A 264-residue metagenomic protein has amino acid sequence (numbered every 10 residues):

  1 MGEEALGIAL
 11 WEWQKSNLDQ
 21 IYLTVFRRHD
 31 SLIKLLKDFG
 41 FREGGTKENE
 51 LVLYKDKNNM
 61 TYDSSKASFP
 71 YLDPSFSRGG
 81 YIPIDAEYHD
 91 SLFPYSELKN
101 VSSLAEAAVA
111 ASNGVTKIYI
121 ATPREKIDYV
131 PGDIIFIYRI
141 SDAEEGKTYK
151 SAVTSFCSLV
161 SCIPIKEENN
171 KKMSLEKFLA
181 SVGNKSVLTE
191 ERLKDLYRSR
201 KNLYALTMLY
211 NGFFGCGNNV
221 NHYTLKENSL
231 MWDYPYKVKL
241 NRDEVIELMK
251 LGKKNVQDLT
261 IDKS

Functional and structural regions predicted by a protein language model:
M1: Conserved acetyl-CoA binding element of GNAT-fold acetyltransferases
E4-T24, R28-N100, A108-A111, S151 (+1 more regions): Contiguous surface segments at macromolecular interaction interfaces
R27, R139-E145, G212: Short, flexible beta-strand-to-coil junctions
V109-A121: Short, structured beta-strand/loop micro-motifs enriched in basic residues and often containing a Trp
E125-E144: Short coil-to-beta transition motif at edge beta-strands of beta-rich domains
D142-E144, V160-K166: Short, catalytically relevant binding-site loops at active-site mouths
K150-I163: Short beta-strand-centered aromatic/proline hotspots
